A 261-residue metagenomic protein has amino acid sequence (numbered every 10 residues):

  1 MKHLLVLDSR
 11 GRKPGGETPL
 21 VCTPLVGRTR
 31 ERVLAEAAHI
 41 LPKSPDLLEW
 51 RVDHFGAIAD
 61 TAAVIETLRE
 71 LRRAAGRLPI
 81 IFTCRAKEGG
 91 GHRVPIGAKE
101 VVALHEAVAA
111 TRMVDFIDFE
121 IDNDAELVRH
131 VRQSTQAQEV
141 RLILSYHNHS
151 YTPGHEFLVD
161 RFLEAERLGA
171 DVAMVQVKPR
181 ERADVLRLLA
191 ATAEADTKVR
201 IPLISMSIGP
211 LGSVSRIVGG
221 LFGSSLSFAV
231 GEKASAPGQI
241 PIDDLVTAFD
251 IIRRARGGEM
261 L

Functional and structural regions predicted by a protein language model:
K2-L7, K13-A137, R141-T152: Active-site beta->alpha loop and helix N-cap motifs at the rims of alpha/beta catalytic domains
E106, F116, I121-L261: Catalytic alpha/beta core domains of metabolic enzymes, predominantly
